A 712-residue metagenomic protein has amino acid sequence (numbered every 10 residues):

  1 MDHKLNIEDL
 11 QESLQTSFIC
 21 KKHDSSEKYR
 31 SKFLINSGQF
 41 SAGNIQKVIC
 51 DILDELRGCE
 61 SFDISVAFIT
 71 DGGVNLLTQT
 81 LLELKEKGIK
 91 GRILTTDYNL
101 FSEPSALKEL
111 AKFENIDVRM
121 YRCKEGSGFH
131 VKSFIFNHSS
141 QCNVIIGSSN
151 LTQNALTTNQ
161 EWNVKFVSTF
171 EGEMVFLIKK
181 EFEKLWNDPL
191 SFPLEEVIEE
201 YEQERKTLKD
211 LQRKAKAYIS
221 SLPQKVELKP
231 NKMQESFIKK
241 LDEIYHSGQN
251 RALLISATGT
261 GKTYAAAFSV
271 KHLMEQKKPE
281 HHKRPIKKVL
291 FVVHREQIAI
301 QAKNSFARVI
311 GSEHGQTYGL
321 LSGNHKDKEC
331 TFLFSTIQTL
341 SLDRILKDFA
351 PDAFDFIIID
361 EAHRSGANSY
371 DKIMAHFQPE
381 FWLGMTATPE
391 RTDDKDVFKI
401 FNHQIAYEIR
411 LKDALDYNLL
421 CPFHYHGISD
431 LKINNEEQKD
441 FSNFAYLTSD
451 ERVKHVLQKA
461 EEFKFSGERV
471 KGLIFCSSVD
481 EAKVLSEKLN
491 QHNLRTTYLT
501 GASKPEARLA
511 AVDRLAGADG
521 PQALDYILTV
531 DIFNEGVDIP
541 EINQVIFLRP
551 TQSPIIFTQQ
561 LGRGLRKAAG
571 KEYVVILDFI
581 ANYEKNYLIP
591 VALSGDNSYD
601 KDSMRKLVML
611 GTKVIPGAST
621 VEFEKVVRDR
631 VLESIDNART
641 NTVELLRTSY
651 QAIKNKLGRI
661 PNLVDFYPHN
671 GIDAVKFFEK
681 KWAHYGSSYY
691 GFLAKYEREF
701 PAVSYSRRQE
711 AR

Functional and structural regions predicted by a protein language model:
M1-N231, E235-K240: PLD/PLD-like phosphodiesterase catalytic module centered on the HKD motif
V197-K232, L241, E461-E462, S466-G467 (+2 more regions): Long, largely alpha-helical accessory region at the distal end of helicase-like NTP-driven motors
S247-K271: Walker A/P-loop
I300, T317, S322-K326, I345 (+2 more regions): Conserved helicase ATPase core of P-loop NTP-dependent helicases/translocases
S322-F356, A367-K372: Conserved helix/coil segment N-terminal to the catalytic DExD/H
H363-H424: Post-DEXD/H (motif II) to motif III coupling segment of the RecA-like Helicase ATP-binding lobe
I405-L473: Conserved interdomain linker/interface between the two RecA-like ATPase lobes of SF2 helicase motors
P554-Q559, R563-L593: Conserved segment of the helicase C-terminal RecA-like domain
